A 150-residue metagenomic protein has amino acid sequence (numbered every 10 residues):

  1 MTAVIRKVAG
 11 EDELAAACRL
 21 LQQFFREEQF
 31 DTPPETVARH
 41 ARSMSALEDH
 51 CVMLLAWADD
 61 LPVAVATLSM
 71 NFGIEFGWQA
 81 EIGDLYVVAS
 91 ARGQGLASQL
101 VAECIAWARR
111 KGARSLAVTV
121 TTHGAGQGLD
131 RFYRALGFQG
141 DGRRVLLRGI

Functional and structural regions predicted by a protein language model:
A3-R19, F30: A short beta-loop-alpha structural element at the N-terminal edge of CoA-dependent acyl/N-acetyltransferase catalytic
R19-T32, I74: Helix-loop element at the rim of GNAT/NAT acetyltransferase active sites that forms part of the acceptor-substrate
D31-M53: Active-site rim helix/loop that mediates acceptor-substrate recognition in acyltransferases
L55, L61-M70, E81: Conserved beta-strand in the GNAT
F72-I82, R92, D141: A conserved beta-turn-beta hairpin within the catalytic core of GNAT-like acetyltransferases that forms part
S98, T122-G142: Conserved active-site alpha-helix within GNAT-family acetyltransferase domains
Q99-S115: Conserved acyl-CoA
A117-L129, L147-I150: Conserved beta-strand-loop-alpha-helix junction that forms the acyl-donor binding cleft
